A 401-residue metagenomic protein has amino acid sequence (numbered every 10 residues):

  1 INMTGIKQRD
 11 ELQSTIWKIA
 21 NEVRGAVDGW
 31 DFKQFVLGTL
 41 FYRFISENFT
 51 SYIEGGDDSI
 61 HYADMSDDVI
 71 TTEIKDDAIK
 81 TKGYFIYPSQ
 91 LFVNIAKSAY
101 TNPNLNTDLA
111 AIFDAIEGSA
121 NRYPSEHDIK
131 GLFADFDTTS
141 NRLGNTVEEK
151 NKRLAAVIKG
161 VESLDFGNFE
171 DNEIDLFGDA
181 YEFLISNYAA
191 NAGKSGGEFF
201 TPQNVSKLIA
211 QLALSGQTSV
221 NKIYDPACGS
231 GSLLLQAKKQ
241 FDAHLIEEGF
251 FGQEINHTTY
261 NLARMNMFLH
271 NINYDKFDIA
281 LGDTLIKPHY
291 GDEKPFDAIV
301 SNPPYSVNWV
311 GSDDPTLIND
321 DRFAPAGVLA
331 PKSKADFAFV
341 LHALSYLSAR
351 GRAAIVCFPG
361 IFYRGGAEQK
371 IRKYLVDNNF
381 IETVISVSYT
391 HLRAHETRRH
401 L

Functional and structural regions predicted by a protein language model:
I1-L208, L212-A213, Q217, D275-I286 (+1 more regions): Non-catalytic, mostly N-terminal accessory regions of nucleic-acid modification and defense proteins
E11, T15, I255, A335: Soluble or luminal CAZymes and related metallo-dependent hydrolases
S195-S301, S306-N308, D313-L317, F323 (+3 more regions): Conserved S-adenosyl-L-methionine
R322-Y346: Glycine-rich S-adenosyl-L-methionine
F339-H342, I385-Y389: Glycine-rich, charged/polar anion/phosphate-binding loops that engage phosphate groups from diverse ligands
L347-R352: Short glycine-dipeptide loop
T390-T397: Conserved small/polar residues in nucleotide/adenosyl-binding loops
